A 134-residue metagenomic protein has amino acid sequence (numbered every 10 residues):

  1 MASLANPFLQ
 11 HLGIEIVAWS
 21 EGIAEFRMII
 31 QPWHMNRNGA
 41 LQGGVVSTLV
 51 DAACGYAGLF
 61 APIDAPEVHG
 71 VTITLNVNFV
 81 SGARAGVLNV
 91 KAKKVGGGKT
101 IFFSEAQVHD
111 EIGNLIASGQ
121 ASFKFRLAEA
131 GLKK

Functional and structural regions predicted by a protein language model:
M1-K134: Terminal targeting signals and extreme-terminal segments of soluble enzymes
